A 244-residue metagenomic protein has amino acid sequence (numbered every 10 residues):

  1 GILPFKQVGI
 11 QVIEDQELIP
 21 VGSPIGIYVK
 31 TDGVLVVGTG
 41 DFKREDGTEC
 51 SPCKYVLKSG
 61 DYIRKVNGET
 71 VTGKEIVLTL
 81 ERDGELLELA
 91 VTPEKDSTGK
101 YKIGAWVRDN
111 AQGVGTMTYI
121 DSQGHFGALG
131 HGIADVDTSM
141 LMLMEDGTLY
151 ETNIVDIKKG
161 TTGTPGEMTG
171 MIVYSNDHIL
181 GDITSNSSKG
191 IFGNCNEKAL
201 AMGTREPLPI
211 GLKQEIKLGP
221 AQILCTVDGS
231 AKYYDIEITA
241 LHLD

Functional and structural regions predicted by a protein language model:
I2-D15, G73-A105: PDZ-domain C-terminal substructure recognizer with occasional recognition of PDZ-binding tails
I2-K6, I13-V37: N-terminal, Lys/Arg-enriched amphipathic/low-complexity engagement segments that precede the first folded domain
D15-G22, E69-T72, I103, E206-I210: N-terminal post-signal-peptidase region of extra-cytosolic proteins
G26-K58: PDZ/PDZ-like groove recognition
R44-C50, R64-V66, I103-G104, P209: Second-shell loop/turn segments in exported
C53-T72: Conserved PDZ fold ligand-binding element
I63-K65, V77-T79, Q222: Hydrophobic beta-strand signal
R82-D83, T92-D244: Serine endopeptidase catalytic core focused on the charge-relay Asp
